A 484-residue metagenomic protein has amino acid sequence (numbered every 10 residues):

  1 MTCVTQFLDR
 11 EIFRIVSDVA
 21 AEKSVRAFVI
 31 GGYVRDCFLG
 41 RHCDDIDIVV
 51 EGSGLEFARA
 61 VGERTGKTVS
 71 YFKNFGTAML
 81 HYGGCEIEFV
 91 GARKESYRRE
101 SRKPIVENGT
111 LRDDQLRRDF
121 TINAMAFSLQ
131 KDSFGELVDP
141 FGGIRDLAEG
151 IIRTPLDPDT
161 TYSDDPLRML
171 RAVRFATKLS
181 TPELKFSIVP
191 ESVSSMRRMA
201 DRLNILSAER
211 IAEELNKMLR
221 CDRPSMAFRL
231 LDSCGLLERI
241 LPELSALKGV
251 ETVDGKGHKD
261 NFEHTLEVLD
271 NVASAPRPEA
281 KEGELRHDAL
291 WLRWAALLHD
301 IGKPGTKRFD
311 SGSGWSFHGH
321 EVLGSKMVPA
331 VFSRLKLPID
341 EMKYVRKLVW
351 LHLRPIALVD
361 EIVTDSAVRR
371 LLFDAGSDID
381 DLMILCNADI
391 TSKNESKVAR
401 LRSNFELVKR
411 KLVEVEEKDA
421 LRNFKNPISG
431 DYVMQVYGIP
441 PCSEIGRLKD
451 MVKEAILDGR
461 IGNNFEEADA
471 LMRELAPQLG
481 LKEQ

Functional and structural regions predicted by a protein language model:
M1-Q484: Catalytic cores of the polymerase beta-like nucleotidyltransferase superfamily and closely associated nucleotide
